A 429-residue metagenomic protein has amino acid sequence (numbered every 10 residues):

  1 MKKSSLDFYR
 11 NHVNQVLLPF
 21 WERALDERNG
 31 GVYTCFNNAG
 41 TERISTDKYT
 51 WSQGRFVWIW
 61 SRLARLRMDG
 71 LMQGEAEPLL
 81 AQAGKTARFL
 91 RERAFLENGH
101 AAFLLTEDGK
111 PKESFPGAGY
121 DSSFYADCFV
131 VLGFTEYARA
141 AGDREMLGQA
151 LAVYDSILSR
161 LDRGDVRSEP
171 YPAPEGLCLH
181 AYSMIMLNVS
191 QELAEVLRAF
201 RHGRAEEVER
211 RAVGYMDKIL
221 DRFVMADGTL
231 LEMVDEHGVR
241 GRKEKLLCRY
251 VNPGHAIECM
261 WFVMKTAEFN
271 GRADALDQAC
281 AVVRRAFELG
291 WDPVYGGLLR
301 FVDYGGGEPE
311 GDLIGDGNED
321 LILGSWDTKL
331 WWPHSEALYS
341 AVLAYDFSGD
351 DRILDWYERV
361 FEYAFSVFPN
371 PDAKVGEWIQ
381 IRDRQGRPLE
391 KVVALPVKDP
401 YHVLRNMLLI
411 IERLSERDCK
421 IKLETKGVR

Functional and structural regions predicted by a protein language model:
M1-R429: Glycan-recognition and catalytic cores of secretory/periplasmic carbohydrate-active enzymes
